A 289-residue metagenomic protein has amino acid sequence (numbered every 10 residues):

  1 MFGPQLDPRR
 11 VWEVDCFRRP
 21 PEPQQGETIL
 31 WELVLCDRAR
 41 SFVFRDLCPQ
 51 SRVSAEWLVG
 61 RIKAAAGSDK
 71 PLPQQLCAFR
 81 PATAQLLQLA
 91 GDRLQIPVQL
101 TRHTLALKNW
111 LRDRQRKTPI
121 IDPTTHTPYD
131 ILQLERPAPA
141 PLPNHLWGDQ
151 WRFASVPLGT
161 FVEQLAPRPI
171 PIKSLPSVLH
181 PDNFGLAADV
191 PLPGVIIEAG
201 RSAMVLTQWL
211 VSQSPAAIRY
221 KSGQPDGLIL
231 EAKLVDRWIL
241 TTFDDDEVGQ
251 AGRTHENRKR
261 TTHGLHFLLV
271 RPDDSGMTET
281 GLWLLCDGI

Functional and structural regions predicted by a protein language model:
M1-I289: Secondary-structure boundary/capping micro-motif
